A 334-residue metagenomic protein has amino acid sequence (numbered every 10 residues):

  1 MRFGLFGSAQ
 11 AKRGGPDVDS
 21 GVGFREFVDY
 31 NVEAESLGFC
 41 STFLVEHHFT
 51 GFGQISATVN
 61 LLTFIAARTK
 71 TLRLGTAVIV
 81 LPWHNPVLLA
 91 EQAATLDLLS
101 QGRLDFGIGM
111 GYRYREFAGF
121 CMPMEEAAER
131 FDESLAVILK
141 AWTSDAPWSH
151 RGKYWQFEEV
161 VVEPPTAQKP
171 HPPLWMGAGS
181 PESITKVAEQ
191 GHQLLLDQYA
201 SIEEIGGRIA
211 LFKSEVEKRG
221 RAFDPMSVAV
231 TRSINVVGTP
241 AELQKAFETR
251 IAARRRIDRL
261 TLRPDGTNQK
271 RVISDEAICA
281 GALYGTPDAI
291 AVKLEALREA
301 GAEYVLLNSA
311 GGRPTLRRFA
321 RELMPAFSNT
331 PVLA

Functional and structural regions predicted by a protein language model:
M1-L74, K169-P172: N-terminal beta1-alpha1-beta2 module of alpha/beta enzyme domains
F3-G7, T42-L44, L74-T76, L104-I108 (+4 more regions): Hydrophobic faces of well-ordered beta-strands that scaffold small-molecule active sites in alpha/beta enzyme cores
L5-G7, E125-V162, E203-A302, F327-A334: An alpha-helical appendage that flanks or caps ligand/catalytic pockets
A9-F24, I79-V87, Q168-A178, N235-V237 (+1 more regions): Active-site mouth loops of central-metabolism enzymes
V18, N85-Q190, E203-A210, E217-R221 (+1 more regions): Internal, glycine-rich beta/alpha segment that forms the wall or movable "lid" of small-molecule/cofactor binding
G21-E33, Q92, A178-T185, T286-A296: Short, acidic/polar
G38, E46, I65, L96 (+8 more regions): Conserved, mostly hydrophobic/aromatic
F52-T76, R130-S134, R321-A334: Alpha-helix-loop-beta-strand connector modules within alpha/beta enzyme cores
